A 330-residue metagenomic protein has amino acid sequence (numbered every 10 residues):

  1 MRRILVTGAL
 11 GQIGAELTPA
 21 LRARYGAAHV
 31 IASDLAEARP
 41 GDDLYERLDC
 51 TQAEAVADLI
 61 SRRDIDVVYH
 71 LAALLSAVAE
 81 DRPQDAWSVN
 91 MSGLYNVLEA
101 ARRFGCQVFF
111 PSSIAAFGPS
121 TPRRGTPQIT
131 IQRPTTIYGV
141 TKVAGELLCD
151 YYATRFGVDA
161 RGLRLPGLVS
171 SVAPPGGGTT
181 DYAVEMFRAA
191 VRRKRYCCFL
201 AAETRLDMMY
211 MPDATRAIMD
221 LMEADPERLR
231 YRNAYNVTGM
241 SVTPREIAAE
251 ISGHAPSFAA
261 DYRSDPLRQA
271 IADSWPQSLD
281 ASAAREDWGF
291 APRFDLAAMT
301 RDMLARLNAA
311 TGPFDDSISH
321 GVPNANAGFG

Functional and structural regions predicted by a protein language model:
I4-A23: N-terminal Rossmann NAD(P)H-binding glycine-rich loop of SDR-like oxidoreductase domains
C50-V89: NAD(P)H-binding glycine-rich loop region in Rossmannoid oxidoreductase-like domains and their noncatalytic homologs
R62, D81-V108: NAD(P)-cofactor binding segment of oxidoreductase domains
E80, I131, L165-P175, E185-M209 (+1 more regions): A conserved pocket-lining segment of Rossmann-fold NAD(P)-dependent short-chain dehydrogenase/reductase
Y95-I137: Conserved Rossmann-fold NAD(P)-dependent oxidoreductase catalytic core, especially the SDR/UDP-sugar
S113, L147-V172: Conserved beta-loop-beta element that borders a ligand/cofactor-binding pocket
V143, F156, V169-V184, M211-P212 (+1 more regions): Glycine/proline-rich active-site loop of Rossmann-fold NAD(P)-dependent oxidoreductases
F199-A201, D207-G321, A325-F329: C-terminal substrate-binding subdomain of Rossmann-fold SDR/epimerase-dehydratase oxidoreductases
